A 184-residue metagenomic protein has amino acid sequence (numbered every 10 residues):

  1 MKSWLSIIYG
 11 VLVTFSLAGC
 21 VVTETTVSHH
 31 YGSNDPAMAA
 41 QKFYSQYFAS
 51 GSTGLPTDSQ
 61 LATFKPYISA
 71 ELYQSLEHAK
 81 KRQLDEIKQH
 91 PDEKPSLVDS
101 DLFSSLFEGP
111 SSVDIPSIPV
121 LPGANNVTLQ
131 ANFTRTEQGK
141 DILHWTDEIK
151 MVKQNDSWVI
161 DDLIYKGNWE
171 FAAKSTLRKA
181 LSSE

Functional and structural regions predicted by a protein language model:
M1-Y9: Bacterial N-terminal signal peptides that target proteins for export
S16-G19: C-terminal motif of bacterial Sec signal peptides marking the signal peptidase cleavage site
V21-T23: Bacterial signal peptide processing site
S28-L97: Core segments of small alpha/beta cavity-forming domains
S69, Y73-G139: Surface-exposed, charged secondary-structure patches
P116-P119, T146-K153: Hydrophobic/aromatic beta-strand elements that line small-molecule binding cavities or substrate pockets in beta-rich
A124-T146, Q154, V159-E184: Low-complexity, intrinsically disordered terminal/linker segments enriched in charged and Gly/Pro repeats
